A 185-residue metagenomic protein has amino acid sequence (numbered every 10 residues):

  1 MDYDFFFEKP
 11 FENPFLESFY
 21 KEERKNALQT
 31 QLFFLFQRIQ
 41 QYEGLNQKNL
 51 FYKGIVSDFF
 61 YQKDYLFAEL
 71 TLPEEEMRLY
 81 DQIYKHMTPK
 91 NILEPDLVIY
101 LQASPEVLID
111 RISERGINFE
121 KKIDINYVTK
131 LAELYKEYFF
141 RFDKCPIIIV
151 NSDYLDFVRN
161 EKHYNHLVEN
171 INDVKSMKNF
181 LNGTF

Functional and structural regions predicted by a protein language model:
M1-Q37: Conserved substrate/cofactor phosphate-moiety recognition/catalytic segment in nucleotide-dependent phosphotransferases
F6, S57, L97-I99, I148-V150: Hydrophobic/aromatic beta-strand patches that form the interior of the parallel beta-sheet core in alpha/beta enzyme
P10-N13, Y61-K63, A103-V107, Y154-F157: Conserved nucleotide-binding/hydrolysis micro-motifs of P-loop NTPases
E22-R24, P73-E74, H166-L167: Short, hinge-like loop/turn segments at secondary-structure boundaries
N26, T30-E94: Glycine-rich phosphate-binding loop used to anchor ATP phosphates in small-molecule kinases, encompassing both
D64-E133: A glycine- and Lys/Arg-enriched "phosphate-lid" helix/loop adjacent to the NTP-binding pocket of small-molecule kinases
S113-K122, N126-F185: NTP-dependent small-molecule kinase module
